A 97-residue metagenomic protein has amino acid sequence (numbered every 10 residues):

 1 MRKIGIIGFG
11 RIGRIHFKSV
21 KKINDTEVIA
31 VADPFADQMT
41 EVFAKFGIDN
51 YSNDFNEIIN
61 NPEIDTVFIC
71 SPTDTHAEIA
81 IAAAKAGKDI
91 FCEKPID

Functional and structural regions predicted by a protein language model:
M1-F46: N-terminal Rossmann-like dinucleotide-binding module
F46-D97: Beta-loop-alpha module in the N-terminal Rossmann-like domain of NAD(P)-dependent dehydrogenases, especially those
